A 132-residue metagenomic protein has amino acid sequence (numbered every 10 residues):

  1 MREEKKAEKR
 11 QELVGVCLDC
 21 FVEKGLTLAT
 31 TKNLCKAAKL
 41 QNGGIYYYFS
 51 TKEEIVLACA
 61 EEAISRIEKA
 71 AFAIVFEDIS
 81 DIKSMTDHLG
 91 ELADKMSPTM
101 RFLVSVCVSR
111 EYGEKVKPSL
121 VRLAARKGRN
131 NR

Functional and structural regions predicted by a protein language model:
M1-E8: N-terminal intrinsically disordered/low-complexity leader segments
E12, V16, C20-E54, A58: Helix-turn-helix
E12, V16-E23, K69-A70, I74 (+2 more regions): Solvent-exposed, amphipathic alpha-helical segments
C20, R66, L92, N130: Short alpha-helical functional segments enriched in proximate histidine and acidic residues
F49, E91, V104-G113: Short helix-capping/turn signature of helix-turn-helix
A58, A71-P98: Hydrophobic alpha-helical connector segments
E61-I67: Short, basic, alpha-helical segments at the C-terminal edge of helix-turn-helix-like DNA-binding modules
K69-A73, K95-P98, G113-R132: Amphipathic alpha-helical packing segments from all-alpha helical-bundle domains
